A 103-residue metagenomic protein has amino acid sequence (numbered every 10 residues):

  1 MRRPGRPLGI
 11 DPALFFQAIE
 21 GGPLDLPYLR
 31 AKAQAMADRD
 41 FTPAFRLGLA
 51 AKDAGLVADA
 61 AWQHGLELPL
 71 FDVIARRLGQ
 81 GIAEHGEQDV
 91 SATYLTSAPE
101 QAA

Functional and structural regions predicted by a protein language model:
M1-T93, S97-E100: Helical "substrate-binding/catalytic lid" subdomain of Rossmann-like NAD(P)-dependent dehydrogenases/reductases
